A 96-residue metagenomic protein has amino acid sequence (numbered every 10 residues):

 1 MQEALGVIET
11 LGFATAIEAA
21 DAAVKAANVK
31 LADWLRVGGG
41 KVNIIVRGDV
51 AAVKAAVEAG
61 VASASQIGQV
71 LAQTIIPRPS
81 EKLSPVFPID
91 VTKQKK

Functional and structural regions predicted by a protein language model:
M1-T10: Short glycine-/aliphatic-rich beta-strand segments at the starts of folded cytosolic domains
A14-K25: Short amphipathic alpha-helix segments
A20-D21, K41, D49: Long, charge-patterned amphipathic alpha-helical coiled-coil/hairpin "stalk" segments used as oligomerization
A27-N28, V61-Q69: A common structural junction motif
V29-W34, A72-Q73: A short linear hydrophobic-aromatic micro-motif
G40, Q73-V86: Short proline/glycine- and acidic-rich turn/helix-capping motifs at secondary-structure junctions
R47-V53: Helix N-cap motif at beta-to-alpha junctions
K82-K96: Short, low-order "capping/linker" segments at domain edges
